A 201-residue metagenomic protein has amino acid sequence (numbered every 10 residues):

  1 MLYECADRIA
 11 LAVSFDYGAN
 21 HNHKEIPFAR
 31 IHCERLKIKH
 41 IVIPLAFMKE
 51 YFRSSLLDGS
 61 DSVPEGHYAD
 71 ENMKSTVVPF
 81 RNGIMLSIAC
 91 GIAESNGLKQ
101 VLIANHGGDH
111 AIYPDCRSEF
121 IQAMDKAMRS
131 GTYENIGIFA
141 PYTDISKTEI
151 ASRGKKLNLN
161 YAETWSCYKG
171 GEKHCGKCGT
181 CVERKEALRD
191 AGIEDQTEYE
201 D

Functional and structural regions predicted by a protein language model:
M1-N158: ATP-dependent adenylation/nucleotidyltransferase module used to activate substrates
S87, E163-E186: Local cysteine-cluster metal-coordination motifs and their immediate loop/turn environment, predominantly Fe-S cluster
D109, L188-R189: Glycine-rich nucleotide phosphate-binding loop and flanking beta-alpha elements of Rossmann-like dinucleotide-binding
T132, R189-G192: Short amphipathic alpha-helical interaction/hinge segments
G170-G171, A191-D201: Short cysteine/histidine-rich metal-coordination sites, predominantly Zn2+-binding motifs
